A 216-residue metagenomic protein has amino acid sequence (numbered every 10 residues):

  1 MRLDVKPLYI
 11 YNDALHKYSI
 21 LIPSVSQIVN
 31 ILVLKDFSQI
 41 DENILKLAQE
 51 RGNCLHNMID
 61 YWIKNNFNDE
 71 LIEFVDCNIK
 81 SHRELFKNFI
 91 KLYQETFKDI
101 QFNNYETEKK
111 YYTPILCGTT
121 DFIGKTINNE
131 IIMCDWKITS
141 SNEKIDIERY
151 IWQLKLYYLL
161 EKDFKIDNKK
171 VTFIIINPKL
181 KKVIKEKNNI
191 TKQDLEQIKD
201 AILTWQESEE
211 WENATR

Functional and structural regions predicted by a protein language model:
M1-C117: Metal-dependent nuclease catalytic cores that hydrolyze phosphodiester bonds in DNA/RNA, characterized by
Y105-S208: Mg2+/Mn2+-dependent nuclease catalytic core
E209-A214: Polybasic (Lys/Arg-rich)
